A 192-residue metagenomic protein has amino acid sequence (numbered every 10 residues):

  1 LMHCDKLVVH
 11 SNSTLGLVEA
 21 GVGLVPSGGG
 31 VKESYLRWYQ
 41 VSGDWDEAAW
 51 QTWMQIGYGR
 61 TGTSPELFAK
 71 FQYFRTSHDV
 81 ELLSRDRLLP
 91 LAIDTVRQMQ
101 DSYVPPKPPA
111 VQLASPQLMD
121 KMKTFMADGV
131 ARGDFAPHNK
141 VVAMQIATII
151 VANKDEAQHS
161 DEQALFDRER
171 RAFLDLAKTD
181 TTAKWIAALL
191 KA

Functional and structural regions predicted by a protein language model:
L1, S34, F68, L189: Hydrophobic, well-ordered secondary-structure elements that form the walls of internal hydrophobic environments
M2-C4, H10-E47: CoA-thioester-processing core
M2-L7, S11-N12, S64-Y73: Active-site-proximal glycine-rich helix-loop-beta segment
S11, H78-D79: Residue-level detector of family-conserved "landmark" positions at structurally sensitive sites
L24, R75-H78: Hydrophobic transmembrane alpha-helices
G30, L67, R87: Residue-level recognition of oxygen-bearing side chains
L36-R60, S64, T76, L82-A192: Intrinsically disordered, low-complexity segments enriched in small/flexible residues
